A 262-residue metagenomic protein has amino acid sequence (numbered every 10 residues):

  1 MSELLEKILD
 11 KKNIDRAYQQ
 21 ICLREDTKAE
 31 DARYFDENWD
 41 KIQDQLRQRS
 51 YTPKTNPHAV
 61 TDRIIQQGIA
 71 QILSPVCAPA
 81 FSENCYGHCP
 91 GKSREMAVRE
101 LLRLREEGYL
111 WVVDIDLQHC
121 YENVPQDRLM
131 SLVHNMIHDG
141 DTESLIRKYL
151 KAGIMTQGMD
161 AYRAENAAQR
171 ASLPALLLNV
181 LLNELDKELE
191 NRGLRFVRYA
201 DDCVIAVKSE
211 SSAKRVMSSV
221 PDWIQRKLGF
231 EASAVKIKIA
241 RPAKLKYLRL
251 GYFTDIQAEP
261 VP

Functional and structural regions predicted by a protein language model:
M1-T142, G153-R163: Conserved two-metal-ion catalytic palm core of "right-hand" nucleic acid polymerases, unifying RNA-dependent RNA
D10, D139, D186, P260-P262: Helix N-terminus capping/helix-initiation residues
E37-N38, L177-L181, I256: Short hydrophobic alpha-helical segments that form membrane-spanning helices or hydrophobic packing faces of helical
R49, E83-N84, K92, V98-K246: Conserved polymerase palm-domain catalytic core
N56-H58, G87-C89, A240, L248-F253: Residues in well-ordered beta-strands of folded domains
L250-P262: Active-site and adjacent loop segments of nucleotide-processing enzymes that use two-metal-ion phosphate chemistry
